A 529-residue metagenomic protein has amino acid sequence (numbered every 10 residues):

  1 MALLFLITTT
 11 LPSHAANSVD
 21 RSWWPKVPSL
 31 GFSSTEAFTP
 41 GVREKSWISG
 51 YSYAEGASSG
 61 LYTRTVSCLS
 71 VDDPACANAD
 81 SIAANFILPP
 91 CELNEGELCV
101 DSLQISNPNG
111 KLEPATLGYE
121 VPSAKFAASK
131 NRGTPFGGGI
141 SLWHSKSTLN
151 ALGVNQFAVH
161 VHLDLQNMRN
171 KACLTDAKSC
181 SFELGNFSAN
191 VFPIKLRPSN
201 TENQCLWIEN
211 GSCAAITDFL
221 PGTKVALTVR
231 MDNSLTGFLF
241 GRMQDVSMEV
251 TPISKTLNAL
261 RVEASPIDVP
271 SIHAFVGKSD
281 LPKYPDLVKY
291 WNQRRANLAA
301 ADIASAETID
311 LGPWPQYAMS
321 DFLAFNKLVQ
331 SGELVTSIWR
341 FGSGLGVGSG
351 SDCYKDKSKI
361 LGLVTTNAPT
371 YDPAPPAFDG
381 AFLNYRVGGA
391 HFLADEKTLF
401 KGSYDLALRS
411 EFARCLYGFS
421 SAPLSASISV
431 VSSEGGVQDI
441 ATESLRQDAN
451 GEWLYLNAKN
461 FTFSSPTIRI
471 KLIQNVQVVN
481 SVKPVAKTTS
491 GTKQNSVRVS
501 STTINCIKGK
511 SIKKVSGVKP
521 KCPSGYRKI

Functional and structural regions predicted by a protein language model:
M1-A16: Secretory targeting and sorting signals
A15-G346: Long, leucine/valine-rich, helix-dominated scaffolding and oligomerization segments
C91-V100, Q104-I105, G418-G435: Solvent-exposed beta-hairpin/edge-strand motifs
T365-S427: Proteolytic processing hotspots in large secreted/extracellular or virion-associated proteins and select intracellular
V437-N450: Solvent-exposed serine/threonine-rich low-complexity stretches and specific carbohydrate-binding patches
N450-P484: C-terminal beta-strand-rich structural cap/linker in extracellular carbohydrate-active enzymes
S481-V499: Ser/Thr/Gly/Pro-rich low-complexity, disordered linker/stalk segments of secreted and cell-surface proteins
T502-K508: A short beta-strand micro-motif
